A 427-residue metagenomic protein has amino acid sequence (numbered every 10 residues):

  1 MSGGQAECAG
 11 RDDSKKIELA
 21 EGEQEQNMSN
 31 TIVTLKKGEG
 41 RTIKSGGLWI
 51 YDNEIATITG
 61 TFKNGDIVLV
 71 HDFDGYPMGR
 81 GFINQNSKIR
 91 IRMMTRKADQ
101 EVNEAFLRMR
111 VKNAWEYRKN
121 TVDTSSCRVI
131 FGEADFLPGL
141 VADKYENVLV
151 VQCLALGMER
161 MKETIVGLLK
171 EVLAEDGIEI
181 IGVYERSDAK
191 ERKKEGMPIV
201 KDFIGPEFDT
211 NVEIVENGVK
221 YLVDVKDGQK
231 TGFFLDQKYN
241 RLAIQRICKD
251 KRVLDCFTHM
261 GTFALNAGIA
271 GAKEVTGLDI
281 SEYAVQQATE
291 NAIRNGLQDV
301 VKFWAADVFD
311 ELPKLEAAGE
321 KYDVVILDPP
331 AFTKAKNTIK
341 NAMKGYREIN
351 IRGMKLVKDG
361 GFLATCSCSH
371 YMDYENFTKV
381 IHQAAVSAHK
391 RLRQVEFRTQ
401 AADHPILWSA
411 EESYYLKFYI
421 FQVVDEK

Functional and structural regions predicted by a protein language model:
S2-G10, E21-E23: Short Gly/Ser/Thr- and charged-rich N-terminal loops/segments that act as flexible capping/hinge elements
K15-E146: Non-catalytic accessory regions of SAM-dependent methyltransferases
R92-E101, V150-K162: Short histidine-centered catalytic/ligand-binding loop motif
A105, M109, N113-Y117, T121 (+2 more regions): A short, charged
G132-D143, K162-F233: Non-catalytic substrate-recognition/targeting regions of SAM-dependent transferases
D202, P206-K427: Rossmann-like S-adenosyl-L-methionine
